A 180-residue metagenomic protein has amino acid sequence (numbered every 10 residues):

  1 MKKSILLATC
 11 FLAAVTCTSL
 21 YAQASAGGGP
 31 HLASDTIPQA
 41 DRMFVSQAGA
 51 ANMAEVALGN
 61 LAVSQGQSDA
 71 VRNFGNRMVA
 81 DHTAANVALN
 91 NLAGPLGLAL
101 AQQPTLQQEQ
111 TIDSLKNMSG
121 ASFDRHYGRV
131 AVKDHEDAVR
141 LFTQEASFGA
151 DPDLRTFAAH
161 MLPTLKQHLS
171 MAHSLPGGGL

Functional and structural regions predicted by a protein language model:
K2-F11, T16-L180: His/Met- and acidic-residue-enriched segments that coordinate or traffic transition-metal cofactors and support
